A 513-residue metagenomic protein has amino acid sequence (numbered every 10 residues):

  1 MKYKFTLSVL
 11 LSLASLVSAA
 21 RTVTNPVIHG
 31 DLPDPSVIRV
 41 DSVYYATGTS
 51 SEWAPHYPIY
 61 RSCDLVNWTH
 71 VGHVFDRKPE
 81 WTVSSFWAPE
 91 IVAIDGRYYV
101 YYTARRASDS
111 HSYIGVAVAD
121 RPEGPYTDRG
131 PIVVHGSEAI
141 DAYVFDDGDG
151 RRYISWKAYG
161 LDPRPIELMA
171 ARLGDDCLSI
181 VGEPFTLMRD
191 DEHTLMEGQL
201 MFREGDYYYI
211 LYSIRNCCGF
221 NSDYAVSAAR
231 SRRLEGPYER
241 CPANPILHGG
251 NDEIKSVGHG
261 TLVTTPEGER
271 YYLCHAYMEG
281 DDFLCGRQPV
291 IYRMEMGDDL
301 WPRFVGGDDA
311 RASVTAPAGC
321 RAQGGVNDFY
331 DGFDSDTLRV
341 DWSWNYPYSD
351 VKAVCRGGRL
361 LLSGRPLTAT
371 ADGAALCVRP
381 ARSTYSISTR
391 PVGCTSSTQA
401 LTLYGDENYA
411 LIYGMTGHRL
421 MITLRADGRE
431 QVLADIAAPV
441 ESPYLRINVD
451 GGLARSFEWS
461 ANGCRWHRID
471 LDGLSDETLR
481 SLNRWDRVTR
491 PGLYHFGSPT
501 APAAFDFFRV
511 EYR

Functional and structural regions predicted by a protein language model:
M1-V9: Bacterial N-terminal signal peptides that target proteins for export
L10-A19: Hydrophobic h-region of N-terminal signal peptides that target proteins for export in Gram-negative bacteria
A19-R513: Carbohydrate-active catalytic/glycan-binding domains of CAZyme proteins, especially the secreted or lumenal ectodomains
